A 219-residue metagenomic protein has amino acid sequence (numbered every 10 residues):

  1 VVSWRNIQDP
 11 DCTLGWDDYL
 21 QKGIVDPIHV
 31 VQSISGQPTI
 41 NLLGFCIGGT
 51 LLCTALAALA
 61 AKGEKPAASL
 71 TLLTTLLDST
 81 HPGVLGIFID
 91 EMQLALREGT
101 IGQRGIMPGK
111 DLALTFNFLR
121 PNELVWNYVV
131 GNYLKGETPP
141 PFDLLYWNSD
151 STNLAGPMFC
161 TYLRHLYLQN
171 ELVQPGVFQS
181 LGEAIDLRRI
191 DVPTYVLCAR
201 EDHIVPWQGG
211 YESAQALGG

Functional and structural regions predicted by a protein language model:
V1-D9: Conserved alpha/beta-hydrolase
D11-S35: Alpha/beta-hydrolase active-site loop
S33, Q37, L51, A55-C160 (+1 more regions): Alpha/beta-hydrolase-fold enzymes
L42-G44, L197: Short beta-strand immediately N-terminal to the catalytic nucleophile in serine-hydrolase-like folds
G44-G48, L52: Gly/Ala-rich beta-loop-alpha elbow adjacent to hydrolase catalytic centers
L163, G210-G219: Catalytic histidine neighborhood in serine/cysteine hydrolases with alpha/beta-hydrolase-type architecture
I190, V196-C198, D202: Short beta-strand/loop motif that positions the catalytic acidic residue of the alpha/beta-hydrolase fold
H203-G209: Conserved alpha/beta-hydrolase "acid-adjacent" motif
